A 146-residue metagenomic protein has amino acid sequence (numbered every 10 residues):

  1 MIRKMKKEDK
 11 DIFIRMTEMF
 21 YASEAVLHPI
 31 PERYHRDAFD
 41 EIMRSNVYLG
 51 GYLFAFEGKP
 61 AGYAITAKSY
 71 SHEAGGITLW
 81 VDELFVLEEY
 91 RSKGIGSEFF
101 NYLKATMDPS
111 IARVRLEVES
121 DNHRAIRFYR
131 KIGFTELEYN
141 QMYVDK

Functional and structural regions predicted by a protein language model:
M1-R15: A short beta-loop-alpha structural element at the N-terminal edge of CoA-dependent acyl/N-acetyltransferase catalytic
Y21-E41: Conserved GNAT-fold acetyl-CoA-binding loop/helix
E41-L53: A short helix-loop-beta-strand connector motif used in the catalytic cores of GNAT acetyltransferases and, in some
G51-L53, K59-K68: Conserved beta-strand in the GNAT
L84-R91: A short, internal acetyl-CoA/4′-phosphopantetheine-binding micro-motif in the GNAT/acyltransferase core
S97, N101, S120-E138: Conserved active-site alpha-helix within GNAT-family acetyltransferase domains
F100, M107-E117: Conserved GNAT acetyl-CoA-binding A-motif
V114-I126, M142-K146: Conserved beta-strand-loop-alpha-helix junction that forms the acyl-donor binding cleft
